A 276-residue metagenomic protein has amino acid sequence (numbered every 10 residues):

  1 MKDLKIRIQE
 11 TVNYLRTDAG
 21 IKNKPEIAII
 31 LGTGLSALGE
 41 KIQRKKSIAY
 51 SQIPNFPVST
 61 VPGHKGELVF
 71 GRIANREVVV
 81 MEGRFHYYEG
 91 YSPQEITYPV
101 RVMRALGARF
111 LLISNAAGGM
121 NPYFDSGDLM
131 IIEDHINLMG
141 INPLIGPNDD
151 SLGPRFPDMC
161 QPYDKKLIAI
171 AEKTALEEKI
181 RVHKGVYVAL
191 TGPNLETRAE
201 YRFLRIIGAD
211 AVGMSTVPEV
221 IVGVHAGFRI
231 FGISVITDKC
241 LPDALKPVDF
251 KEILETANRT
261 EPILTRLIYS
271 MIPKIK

Functional and structural regions predicted by a protein language model:
M1-M159: Metabolite-binding pocket within alpha/beta catalytic cores that recognizes anionic/polar moieties
R104-G107, R205, V224: Non-catalytic positions within long, well-ordered alpha-helices that form the structural scaffold/packing of enzyme
R109-F110, D210, R229: Short acidic/polar active-site loop segments enriched in Thr and Asp
L152-Y163, A175, Y201, A257-T265 (+1 more regions): Polyanion-binding loop/helix "lid" in catalytic or ligand-binding cores
I168, T174-D210, I268, I275: Active-site/ligand-binding-proximal alpha/beta "capping" segment
M214-E252: Zn-dependent metallopeptidase/amidohydrolase metal-coordination segment
C240-K276: His/Asp/Glu-rich mid-to-C-terminal helical/loop segments that flank catalytic regions of hydrolases
